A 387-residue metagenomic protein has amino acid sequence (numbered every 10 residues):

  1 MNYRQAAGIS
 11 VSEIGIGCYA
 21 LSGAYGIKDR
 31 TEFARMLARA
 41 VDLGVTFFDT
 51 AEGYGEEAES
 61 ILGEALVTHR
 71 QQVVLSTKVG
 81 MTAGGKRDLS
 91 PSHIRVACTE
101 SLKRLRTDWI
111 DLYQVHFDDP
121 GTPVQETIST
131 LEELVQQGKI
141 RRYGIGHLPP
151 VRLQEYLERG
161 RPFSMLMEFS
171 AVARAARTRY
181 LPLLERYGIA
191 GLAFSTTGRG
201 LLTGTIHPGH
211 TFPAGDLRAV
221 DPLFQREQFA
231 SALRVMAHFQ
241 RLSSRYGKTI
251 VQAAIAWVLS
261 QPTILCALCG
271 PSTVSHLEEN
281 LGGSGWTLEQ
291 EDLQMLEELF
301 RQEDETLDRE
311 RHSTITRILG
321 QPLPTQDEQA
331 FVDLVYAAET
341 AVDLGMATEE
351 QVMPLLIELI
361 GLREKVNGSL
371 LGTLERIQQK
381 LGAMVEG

Functional and structural regions predicted by a protein language model:
M1-V73: N-terminal binding-site loop/beta-alpha segment at the start of enzyme catalytic domains that lines or forms
G8-S10, G63-V74, L102-R106, V135 (+1 more regions): Acidic (Asp/Glu)-rich catalytic clusters
V11-G15, T46-F47, Q72-K78, W109-Q114 (+4 more regions): Structural preference for beta-strand elements that scaffold enzyme active sites
A24-K28, A51-E59, A83-G85, D119-P123 (+1 more regions): Acidic-and-aromatic substrate-binding clefts and catalytic sites of carbohydrate-active enzymes
I27-A40, L89-L105, P149-E155: Short, acidic/polar
L102-G121: Active-site groove signature of glycoside hydrolases
D118-L307, I315-T316, Y336: Beta/alpha (TIM)-barrel catalytic core signal, keyed to glycine-rich beta->alpha loops juxtaposed to Asp/Glu that bind
Q321-Q329, V342-E350, R363-G372: Charged, low-complexity interaction regions
